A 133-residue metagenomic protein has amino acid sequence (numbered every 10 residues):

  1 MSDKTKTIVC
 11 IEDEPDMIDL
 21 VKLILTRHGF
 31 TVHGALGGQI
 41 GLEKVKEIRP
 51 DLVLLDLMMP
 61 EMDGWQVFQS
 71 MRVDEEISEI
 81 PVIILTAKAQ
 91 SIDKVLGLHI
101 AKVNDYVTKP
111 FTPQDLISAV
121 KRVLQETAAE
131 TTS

Functional and structural regions predicted by a protein language model:
E12: Conserved acidic carboxylate
D19-R27: Charged docking surfaces used in two-component/phosphorelay signaling
K22, Q66, A89-Y106, S118-K121: Alpha4 helix (beta4-alpha4-beta5 surface) of REC/receiver domains from two-component response regulators
G34-E43, G64: Helix N-cap/capping motif at the beta->alpha junctions
I48-L54: Active-site beta3 strand of CheY-like receiver
M59: Receiver (REC) domain active-site loop signature in two-component systems and cognate sites in sensor histidine kinases
P110-K121, A128: C-terminal output helix
